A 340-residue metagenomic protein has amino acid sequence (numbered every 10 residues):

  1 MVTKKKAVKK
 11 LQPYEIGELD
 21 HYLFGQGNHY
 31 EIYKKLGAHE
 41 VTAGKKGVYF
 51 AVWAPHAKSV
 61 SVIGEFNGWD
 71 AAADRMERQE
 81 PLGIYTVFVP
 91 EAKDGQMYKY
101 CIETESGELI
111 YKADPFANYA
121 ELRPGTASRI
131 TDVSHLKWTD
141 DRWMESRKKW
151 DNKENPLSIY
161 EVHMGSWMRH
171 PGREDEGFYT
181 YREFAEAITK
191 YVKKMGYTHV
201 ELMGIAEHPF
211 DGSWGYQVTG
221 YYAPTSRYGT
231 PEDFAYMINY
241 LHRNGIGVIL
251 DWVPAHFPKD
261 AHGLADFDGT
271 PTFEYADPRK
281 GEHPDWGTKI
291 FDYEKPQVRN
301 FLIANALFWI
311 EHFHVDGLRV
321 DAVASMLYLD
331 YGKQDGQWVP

Functional and structural regions predicted by a protein language model:
M1-K45, Q79-E161, S166-E174, E183: The feature marks proteins involved in alpha-glucan
K46-F50: Structural beta-strand segments of beta-rich domains
W53-V60, K93: Short proline/glycine-enriched turn/loop motifs at strand-loop junctions of beta-rich domains
V60-V62, Y98: Short beta-strand elements bearing conserved aromatic residues within extracellular beta-rich modules
E65-D70, E105: Change "in extracellular beta-sheet-rich domains … of secreted and cell-surface proteins" to "in beta-sheet-rich domains
A71-E80: Solvent-exposed serine/threonine-rich low-complexity stretches and specific carbohydrate-binding patches
M144-E154, H163-P340: Substrate-binding/active-site clefts of carbohydrate-active enzymes
